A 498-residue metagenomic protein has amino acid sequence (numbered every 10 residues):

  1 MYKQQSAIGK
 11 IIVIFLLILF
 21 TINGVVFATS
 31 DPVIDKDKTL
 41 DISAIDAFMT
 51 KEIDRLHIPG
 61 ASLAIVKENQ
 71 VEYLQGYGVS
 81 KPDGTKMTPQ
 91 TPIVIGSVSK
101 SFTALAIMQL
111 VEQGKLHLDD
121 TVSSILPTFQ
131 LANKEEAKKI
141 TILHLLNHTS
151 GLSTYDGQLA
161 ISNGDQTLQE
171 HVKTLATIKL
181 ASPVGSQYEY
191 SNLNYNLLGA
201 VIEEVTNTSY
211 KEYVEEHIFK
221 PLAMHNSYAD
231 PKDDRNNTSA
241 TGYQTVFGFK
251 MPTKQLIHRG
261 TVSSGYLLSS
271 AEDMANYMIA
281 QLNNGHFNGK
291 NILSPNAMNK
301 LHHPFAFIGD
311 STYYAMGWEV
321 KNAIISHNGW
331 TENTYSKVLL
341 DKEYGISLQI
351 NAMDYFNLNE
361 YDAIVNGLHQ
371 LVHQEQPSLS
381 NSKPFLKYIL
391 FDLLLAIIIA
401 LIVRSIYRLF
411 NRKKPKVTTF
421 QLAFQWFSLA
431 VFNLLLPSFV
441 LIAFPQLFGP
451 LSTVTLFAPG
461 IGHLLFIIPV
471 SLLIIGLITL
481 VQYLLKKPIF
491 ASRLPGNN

Functional and structural regions predicted by a protein language model:
Y2-P32, E68: Hydrophobic secretory-pathway targeting helix
F27-A61, I65-K67, T208, L256-N498: Catalytic loop of the DD-peptidase/beta-lactamase superfamily, centered on the K-T-G motif and neighboring
I34-I95, L131, A176-T177, D234: Short, conserved catalytic-motif segment at the N-terminal edge
L40, A44-K51, S97, F102 (+12 more regions): Extracytoplasmic/secreted proteins, especially bacterial periplasmic and envelope-associated proteins
A44, R55-S62, D83-H144, S182-N192 (+3 more regions): Short active-site loop at a secondary-structure junction that contains or immediately precedes the catalytic residue(s)
Q70-V71, K115, F249, Y344: Residue-level signal for well-ordered, solvent-exposed loop/turn and beta-edge residues enriched in charged/polar side
Y73-Q75, V122, Q130, L152-S153: Juxtacatalytic substrate-recognition/specificity segment
K81, K134-E332: Short, surface-exposed loop or secondary-structure junction motifs that flank catalytic or metal-binding residues
